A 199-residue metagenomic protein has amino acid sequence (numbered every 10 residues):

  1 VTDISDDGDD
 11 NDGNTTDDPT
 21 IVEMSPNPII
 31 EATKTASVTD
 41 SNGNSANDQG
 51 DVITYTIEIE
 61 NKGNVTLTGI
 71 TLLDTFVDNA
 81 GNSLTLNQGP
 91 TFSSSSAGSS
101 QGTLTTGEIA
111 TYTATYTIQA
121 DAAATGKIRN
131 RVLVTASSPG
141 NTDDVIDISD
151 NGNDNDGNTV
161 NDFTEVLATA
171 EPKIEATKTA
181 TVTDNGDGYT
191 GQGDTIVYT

Functional and structural regions predicted by a protein language model:
V1-T199: Exported/extracytosolic protein signature
